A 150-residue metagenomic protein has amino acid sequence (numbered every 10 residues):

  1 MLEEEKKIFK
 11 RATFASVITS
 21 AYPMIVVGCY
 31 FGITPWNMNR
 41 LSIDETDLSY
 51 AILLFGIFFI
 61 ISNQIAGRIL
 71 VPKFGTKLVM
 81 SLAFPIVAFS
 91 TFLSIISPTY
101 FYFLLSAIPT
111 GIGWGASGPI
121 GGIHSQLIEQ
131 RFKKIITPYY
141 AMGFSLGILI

Functional and structural regions predicted by a protein language model:
I8-I33, I108-P109: Pair of pore-lining "gating" transmembrane helices in MFS-fold secondary transporters
G28, G56-Q64, I148-L149: Residue-level signature of mid-helix packing/kink "hotspots" within the transmembrane helices of 12-pass Major
T34, I43-I52, K133-T137: Juxtamembrane helix-start elements in MFS-like secondary transporters
S42, F74, I96-F101: Helix-breaking motifs and short loop linkers at transmembrane-helix boundaries and internal kinks in secondary membrane
S62-G75: Helix-to-loop junctions at the C-terminal end of transmembrane segments in multipass secondary transporters
L78-F92: Structural signature of the two symmetry-related core transmembrane helices
S90, F101-T110: Paired small-residue
A116-Q130: Intracellular juxtamembrane helix-capping segments at the cytosolic ends of symmetry-related transmembrane helices
